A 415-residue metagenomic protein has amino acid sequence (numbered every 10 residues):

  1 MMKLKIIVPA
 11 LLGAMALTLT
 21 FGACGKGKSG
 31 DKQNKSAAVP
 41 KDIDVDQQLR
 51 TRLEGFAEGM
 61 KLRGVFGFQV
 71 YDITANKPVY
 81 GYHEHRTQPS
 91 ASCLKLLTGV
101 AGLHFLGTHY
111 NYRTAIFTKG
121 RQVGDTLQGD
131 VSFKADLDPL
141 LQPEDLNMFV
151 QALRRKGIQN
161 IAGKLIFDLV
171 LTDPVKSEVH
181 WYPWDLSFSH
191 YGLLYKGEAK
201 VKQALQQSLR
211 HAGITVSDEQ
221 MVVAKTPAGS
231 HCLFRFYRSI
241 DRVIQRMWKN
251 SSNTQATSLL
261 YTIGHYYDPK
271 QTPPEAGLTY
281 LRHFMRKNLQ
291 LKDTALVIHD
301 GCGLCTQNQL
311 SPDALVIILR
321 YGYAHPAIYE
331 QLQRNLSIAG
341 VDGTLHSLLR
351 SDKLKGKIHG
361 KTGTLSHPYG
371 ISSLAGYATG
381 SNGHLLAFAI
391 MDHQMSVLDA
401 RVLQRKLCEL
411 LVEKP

Functional and structural regions predicted by a protein language model:
M1-P40: Bacterial Sec-dependent N-terminal signal peptides
G25-T87, F149-G157: Beta-lactamase-like hydrolase cores
R63-V65, H85, A91-L94, H109-N111 (+9 more regions): Extracytoplasmic
G67-Y71, V79-G81, D130-K134, K164-D168 (+3 more regions): Soluble periplasmic/extracytoplasmic beta-strand elements of cell-envelope proteins
N76, S90-H109, L165, A204-L205 (+2 more regions): Active-site SXXK
V79-G81, G264-P415: Small-residue-rich helix-loop
N111-L171, W181-D185: Active-site-adjacent, His/Asp/Glu-enriched structural segments that form or flank metal-binding and acid/base networks
I161, W184-N335: A small/polar active-site loop signature that marks catalytic segments
